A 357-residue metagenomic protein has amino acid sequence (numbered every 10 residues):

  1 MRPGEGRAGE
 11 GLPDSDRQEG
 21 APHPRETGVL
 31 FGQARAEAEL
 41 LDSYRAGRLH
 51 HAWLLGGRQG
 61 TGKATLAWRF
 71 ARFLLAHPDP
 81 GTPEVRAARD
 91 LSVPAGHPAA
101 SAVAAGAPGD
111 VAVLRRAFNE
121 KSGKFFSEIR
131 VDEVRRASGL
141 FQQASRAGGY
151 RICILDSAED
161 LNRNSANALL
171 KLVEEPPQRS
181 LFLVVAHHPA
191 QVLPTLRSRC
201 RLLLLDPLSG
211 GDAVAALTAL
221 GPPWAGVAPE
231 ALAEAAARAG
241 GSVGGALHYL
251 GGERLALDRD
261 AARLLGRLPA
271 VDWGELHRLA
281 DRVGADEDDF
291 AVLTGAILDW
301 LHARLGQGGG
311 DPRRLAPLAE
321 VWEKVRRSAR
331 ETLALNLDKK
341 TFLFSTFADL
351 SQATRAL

Functional and structural regions predicted by a protein language model:
R2-F73, H77-A102, Q178-L181, H187-A303 (+1 more regions): Charged, glycine-rich active-site and insertion segments that engage polyanionic ligands
E39-Y44, E128-I152, D160, N167-K171: Conserved alpha-helical scaffold flanking the Walker A/P-loop in AAA+ ATPase domains
G56-G57, V113-F118: A short hydrophobic beta-strand->loop->alpha-helix junction that borders the nucleotide-binding pocket of P-loop NTPases
V111-V113, L202: Conserved beta-strand scaffold positions in the cores of enzyme catalytic domains, especially in NTP/NDP-utilizing
K121-V131, A158, L202-L203: Flexible beta-alpha connector loops of hexameric P-loop NTPases
A147-I152, P177-L183: Loop/turn-to-beta-strand initiation segments
S157-R179, H188: Conserved Walker B catalytic segment
